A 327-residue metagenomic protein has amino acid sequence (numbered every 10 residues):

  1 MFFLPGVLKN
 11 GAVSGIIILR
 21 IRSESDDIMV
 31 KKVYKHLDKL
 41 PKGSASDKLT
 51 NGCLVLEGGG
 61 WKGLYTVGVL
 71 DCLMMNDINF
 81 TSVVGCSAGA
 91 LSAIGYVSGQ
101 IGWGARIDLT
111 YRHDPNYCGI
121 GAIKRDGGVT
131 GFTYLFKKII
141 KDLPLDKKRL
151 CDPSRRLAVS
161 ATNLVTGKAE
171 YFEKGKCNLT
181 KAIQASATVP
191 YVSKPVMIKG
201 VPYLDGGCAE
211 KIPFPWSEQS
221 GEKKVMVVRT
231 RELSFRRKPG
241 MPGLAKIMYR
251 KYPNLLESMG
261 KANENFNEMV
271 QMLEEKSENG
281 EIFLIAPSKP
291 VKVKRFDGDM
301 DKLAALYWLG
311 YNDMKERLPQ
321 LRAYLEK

Functional and structural regions predicted by a protein language model:
F2-F3: Aromatic (phenylalanine/tyrosine) cluster motif
K9-A12, I16-R20, D27: Short, positively charged and aromatic/hydrophobic N-terminal segments
E24-C86, I94-K327: Patatin-like phospholipase
